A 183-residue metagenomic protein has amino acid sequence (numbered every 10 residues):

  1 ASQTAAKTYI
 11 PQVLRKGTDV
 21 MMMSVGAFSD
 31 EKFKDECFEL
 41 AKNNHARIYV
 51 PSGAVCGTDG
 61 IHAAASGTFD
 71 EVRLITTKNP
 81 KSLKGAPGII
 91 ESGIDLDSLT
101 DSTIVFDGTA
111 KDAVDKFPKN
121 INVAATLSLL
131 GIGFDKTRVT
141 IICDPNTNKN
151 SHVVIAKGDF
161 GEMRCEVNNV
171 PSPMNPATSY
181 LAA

Functional and structural regions predicted by a protein language model:
A1-K7, M21-M23: Rossmann-like NAD(P)-binding element
Q3-T4, A27-D30, P173-M174: Short, small-residue-enriched loops and turns at beta-alpha junctions that line or gate enzyme active sites
A5, Y9, F33, V123 (+1 more regions): General structural feature for long, well-ordered alpha-helical segments within catalytic domains of soluble enzymes
K7-Y9, K32, G60-I61, K84: Short glycine-/acidic-enriched loop or helix-start segments at secondary-structure transitions that form or flank
T8-P11, K16, V25-R47: Rossmann-fold NAD(P)-binding glycine/threonine-rich loop
T18-M23, V72-L74: Short hydrophobic/aromatic-enriched beta-strand-loop microsegments
M23-G26, S52: Short strand-turn motif at the edge of the Rossmann-like AdoMet-binding core
Y49, A54-A183: Active-site-lining helix/loop region of Rossmann-like oxidoreductase modules
